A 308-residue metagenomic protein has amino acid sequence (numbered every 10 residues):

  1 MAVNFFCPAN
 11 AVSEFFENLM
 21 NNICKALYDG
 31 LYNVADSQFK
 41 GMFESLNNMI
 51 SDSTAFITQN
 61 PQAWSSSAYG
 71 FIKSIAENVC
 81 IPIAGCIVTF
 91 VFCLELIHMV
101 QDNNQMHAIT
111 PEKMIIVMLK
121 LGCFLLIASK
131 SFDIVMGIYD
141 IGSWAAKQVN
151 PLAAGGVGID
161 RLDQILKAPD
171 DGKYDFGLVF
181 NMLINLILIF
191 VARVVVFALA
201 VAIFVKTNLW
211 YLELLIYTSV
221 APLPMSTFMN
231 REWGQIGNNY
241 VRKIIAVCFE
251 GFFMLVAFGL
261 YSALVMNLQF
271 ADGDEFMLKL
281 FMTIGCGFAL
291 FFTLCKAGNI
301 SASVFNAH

Functional and structural regions predicted by a protein language model:
A2-I87: Binding/recognition "hotspot" determinant
F16, M20-A35, A108-I127, G237-V247: Alpha-helical transmembrane segments and their helix-start/interface "positive-inside/aromatic belt" motifs in integral
I23-L31, A35-Q38, F43, I50 (+3 more regions): Non-cytosolic segments of integral membrane proteins
I75-V79, T110-M114, M118, M182 (+9 more regions): Hydrophobic, aromatic-rich alpha-helical transmembrane segments and their membrane-interface anchor motifs
G85, T89-Q101, M254-Q269: Juxtamembrane "helix exit" motif at the C-terminal ends of alpha-helical transmembrane segments in multi-pass membrane
I87-C123, V220-G234: Hydrophobic transmembrane alpha-helix segments characteristic of membrane transport and insertion machinery
M225-R242, F270, I300-F305: Alpha-helical transmembrane segments
